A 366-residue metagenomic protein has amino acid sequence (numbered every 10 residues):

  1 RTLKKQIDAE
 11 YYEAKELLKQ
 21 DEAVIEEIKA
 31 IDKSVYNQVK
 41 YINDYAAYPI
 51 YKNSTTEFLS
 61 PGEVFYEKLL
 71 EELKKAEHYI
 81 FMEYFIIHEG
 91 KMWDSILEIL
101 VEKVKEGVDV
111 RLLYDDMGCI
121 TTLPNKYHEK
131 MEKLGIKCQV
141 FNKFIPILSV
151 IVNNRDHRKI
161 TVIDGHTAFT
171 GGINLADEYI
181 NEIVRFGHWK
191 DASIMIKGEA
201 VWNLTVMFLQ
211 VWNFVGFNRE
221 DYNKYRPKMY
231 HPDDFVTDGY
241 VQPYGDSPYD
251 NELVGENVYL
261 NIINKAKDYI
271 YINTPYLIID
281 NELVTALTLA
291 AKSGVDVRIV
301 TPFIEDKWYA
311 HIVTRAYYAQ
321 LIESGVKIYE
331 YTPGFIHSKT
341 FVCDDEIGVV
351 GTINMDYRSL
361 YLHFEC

Functional and structural regions predicted by a protein language model:
R1-N257, N261, K265, L289 (+6 more regions): N-terminal localization/anchoring segments of enzymes in phospholipid and broader phosphate metabolism
D191, N273-T274: A short, conserved beta-strand element enriched in hydrophobic/aromatic residues
L253-E256, L277, N281, H311-R315 (+1 more regions): Alpha-helix initiation and capping sites
A266, Y276-R298, P302, K307-Y309: Helical hairpin unit composed of two closely spaced alpha helices linked by a short loop
S293, V297-C343: A beta-strand-loop signature enriched in Asp, Gly, Thr, and Trp that corresponds to the sialidase/neuraminidase Asp-box
